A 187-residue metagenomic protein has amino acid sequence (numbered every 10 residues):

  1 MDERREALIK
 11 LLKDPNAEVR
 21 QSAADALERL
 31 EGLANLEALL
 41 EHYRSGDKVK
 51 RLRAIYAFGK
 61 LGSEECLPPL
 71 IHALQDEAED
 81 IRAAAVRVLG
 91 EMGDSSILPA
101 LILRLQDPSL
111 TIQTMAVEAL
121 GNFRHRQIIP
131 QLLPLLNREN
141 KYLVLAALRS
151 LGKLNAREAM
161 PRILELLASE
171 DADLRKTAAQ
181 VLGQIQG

Functional and structural regions predicted by a protein language model:
M1-L11, G32-R44, S63-Q75, D94-Q106 (+3 more regions): Amphipathic alpha-helical scaffolding segments comprising HEAT/armadillo-like alpha-solenoid repeats
A7-G32: Alpha-helical segment of the N-proximal tetratricopeptide repeat
P15-N16, G46-D47, E77-A78, P108-S109 (+2 more regions): Short inter-helical turns and helix N-cap capping residues of alpha-solenoid HEAT/ARM repeat scaffolds
Q21-A26, K48-K60: Non-membrane alpha-helical segments in proteins
A26-R29, A57, V88, A119 (+2 more regions): Core register positions within helices of long alpha-helical scaffolds
E79-R87, E91-L103, L110-E118, R126 (+1 more regions): Alpha-helical adaptor scaffolds
